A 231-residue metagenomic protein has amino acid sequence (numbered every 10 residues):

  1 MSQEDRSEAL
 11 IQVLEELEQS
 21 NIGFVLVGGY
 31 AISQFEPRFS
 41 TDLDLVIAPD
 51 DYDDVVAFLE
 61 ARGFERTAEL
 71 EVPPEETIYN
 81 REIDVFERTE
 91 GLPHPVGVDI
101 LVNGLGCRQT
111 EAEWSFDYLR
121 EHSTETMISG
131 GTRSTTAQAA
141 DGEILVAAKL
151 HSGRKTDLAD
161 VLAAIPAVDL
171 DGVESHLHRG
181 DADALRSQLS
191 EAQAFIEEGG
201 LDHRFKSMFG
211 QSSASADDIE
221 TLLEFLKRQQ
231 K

Functional and structural regions predicted by a protein language model:
M1-K231: Compositionally biased terminal segments of proteins
